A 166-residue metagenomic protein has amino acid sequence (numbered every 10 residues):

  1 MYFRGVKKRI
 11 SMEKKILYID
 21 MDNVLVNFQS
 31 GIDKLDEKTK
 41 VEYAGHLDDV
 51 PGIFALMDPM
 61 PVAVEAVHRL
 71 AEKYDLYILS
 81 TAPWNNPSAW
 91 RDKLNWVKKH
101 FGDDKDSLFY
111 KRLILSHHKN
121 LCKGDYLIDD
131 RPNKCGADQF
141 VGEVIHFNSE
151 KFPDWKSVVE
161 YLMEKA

Functional and structural regions predicted by a protein language model:
M1-S11: Short, Lys/Arg-enriched N-terminal segments with co-localized hydrophobic residues within the first ~10-30 amino acids
R9-M57, K151: Active-site neighborhood of HAD-like aspartate-dependent phosphohydrolases
I16, L108-G136: Conserved Lys-Pro-Asp/Glu-containing loop-to-beta segment of HAD-superfamily phosphomonoesterases, centered on
V26-Q29, I78, N85-A89, L121-K123 (+2 more regions): Short catalytic/ligand-binding loop motif for oxyanion handling, primarily in non-cytosolic enzymes, centered on
D58, A63-R91, V97: Substrate-recognition element of Asp-dependent hydrolases with the DxDx(T/V) motif
P87-K119: Active-site donor-binding segments of glycosyltransferases and PAPS-dependent sulfotransferases
Y126-V159: Acidic, Mg2+-coordinating phosphoryl-transfer loop and its flanking beta/alpha structural elements, shared across
